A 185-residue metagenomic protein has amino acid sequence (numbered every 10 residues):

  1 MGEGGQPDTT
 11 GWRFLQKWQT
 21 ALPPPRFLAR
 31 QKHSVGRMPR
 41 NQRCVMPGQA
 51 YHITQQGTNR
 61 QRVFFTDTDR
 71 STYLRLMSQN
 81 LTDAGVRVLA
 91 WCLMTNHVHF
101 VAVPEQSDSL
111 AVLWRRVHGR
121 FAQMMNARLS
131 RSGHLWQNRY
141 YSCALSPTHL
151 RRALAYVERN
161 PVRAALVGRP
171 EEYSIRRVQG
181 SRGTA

Functional and structural regions predicted by a protein language model:
M1-A185: Short catalytic/metal-binding and nucleic-acid-binding patches
